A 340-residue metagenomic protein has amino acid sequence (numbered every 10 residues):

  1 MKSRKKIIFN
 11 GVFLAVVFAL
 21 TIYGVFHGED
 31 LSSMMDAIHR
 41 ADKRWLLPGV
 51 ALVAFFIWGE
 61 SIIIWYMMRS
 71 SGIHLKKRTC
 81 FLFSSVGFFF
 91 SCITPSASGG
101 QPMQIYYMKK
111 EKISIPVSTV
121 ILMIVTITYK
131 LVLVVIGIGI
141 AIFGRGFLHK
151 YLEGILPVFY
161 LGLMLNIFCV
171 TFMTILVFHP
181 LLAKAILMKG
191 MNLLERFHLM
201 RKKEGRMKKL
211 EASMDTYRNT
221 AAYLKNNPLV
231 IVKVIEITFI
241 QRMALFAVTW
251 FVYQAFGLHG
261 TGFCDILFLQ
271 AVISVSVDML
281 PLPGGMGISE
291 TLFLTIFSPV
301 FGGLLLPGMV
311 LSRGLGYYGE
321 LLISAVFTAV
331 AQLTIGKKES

Functional and structural regions predicted by a protein language model:
M1-D36, F90-M200, L282, M286-S340: Transmembrane helix-loop-helix hairpins in multi-pass inner-membrane proteins
I7-I8, R40-G49, A222-E236: Membrane-interface helix starts
S32-R40, M108, S213-K225: A short amphipathic helical element positioned immediately N-terminal to and/or at the very start of a transmembrane
L46-V50, K77, F81-L82, V158-M164 (+3 more regions): Hydrophobic alpha-helical transmembrane segments
S61-S85, V252-L269, F293: Membrane-embedded helical hairpins/re-entrant loop segments and their flanking transmembrane helices within multi-pass
R78-G87, C264-V275, L304-G314: Alpha-helical transmembrane segments of multi-pass membrane proteins
R196-D215: Short, membrane-interfacial amphipathic segments enriched in basic
A221-V272: Transmembrane helical segments that form the transport core of multi-pass membrane transport proteins
